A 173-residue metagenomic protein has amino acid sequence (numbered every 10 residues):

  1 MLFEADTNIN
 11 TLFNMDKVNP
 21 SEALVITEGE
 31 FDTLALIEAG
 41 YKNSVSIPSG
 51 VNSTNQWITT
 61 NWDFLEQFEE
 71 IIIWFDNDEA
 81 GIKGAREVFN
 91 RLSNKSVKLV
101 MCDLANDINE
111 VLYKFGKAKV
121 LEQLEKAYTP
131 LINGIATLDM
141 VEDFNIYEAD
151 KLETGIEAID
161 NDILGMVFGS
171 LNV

Functional and structural regions predicted by a protein language model:
M1-Q67, A85: Phosphate-handling DNA/RNA-contact segment within nucleic-acid enzymes
K17-I26, I72, K83-M140: Short, small/acidic-rich helices and loops at N termini and domain boundaries of DNA replication/processing enzymes
V25-I26, A35, I72-W74, L171-V173: Structured core elements
I26, F75-D78, N145, A149-L152: Hydrophobic alpha-helical scaffolding
S44-S46, S96-M101, L171-V173: Conserved beta-strand scaffold positions in the cores of enzyme catalytic domains, especially in NTP/NDP-utilizing
I47-S53, N77, C102-L104: Short, acidic/turn-prone active-site loops that include or flank metal/cofactor- and phosphate-binding residues
I82, R86, E153-I156: Amphipathic alpha-helical transducer elements in NTP-driven molecular machines
N133-V173: The Walker A/P-loop phosphate-binding site
